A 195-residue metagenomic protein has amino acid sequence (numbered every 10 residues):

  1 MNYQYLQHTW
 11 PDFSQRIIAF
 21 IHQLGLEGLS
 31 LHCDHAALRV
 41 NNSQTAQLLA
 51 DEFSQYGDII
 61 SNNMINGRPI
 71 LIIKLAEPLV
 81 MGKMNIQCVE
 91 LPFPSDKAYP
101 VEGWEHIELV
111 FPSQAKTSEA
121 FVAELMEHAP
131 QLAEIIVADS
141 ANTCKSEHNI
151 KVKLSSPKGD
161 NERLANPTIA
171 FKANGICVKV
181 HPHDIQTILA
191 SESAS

Functional and structural regions predicted by a protein language model:
M1-D34, L38-R68, I72-S195: Glyoxalase I/VOC metalloenzyme domain signal
